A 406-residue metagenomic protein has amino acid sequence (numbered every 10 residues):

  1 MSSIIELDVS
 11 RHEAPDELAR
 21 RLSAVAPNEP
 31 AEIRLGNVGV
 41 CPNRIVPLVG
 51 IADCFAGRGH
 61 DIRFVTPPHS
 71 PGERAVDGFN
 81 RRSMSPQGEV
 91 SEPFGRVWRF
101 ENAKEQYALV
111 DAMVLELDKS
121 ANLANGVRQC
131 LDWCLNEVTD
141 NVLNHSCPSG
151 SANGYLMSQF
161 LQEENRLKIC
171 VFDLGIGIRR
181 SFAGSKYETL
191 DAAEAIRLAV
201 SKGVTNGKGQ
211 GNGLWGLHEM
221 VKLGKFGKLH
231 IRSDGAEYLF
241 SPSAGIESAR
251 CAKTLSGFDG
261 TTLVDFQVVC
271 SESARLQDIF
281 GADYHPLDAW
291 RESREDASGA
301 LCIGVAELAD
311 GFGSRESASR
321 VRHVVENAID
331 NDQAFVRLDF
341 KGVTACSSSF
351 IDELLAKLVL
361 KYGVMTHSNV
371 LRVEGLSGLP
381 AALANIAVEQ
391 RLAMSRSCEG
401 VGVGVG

Functional and structural regions predicted by a protein language model:
M1-P27, G88, K186-L190, S201-N212 (+2 more regions): Flexible, glycine-/charge-rich segments associated with ATP-binding catalytic modules
H12-M84, L308-A393: Amphipathic alpha-helical interaction surfaces in cytosolic regulatory modules
N43, V49-C54, L123-E163, G216-L223: Conserved ATP-binding N-box helix of the HATPase_c
N80-F94: A glycine-rich helix N-cap at a beta->alpha junction
G95-A124, R179, S185-K202: Helix-loop-beta hinge of the Bergerat
N165-I169, T262: Short beta-strand element(s) in the Bergerat
D173: Acidic ATP/Mg2+-coordinating residue in the GHKL
I176: Glycine-rich G1-box
